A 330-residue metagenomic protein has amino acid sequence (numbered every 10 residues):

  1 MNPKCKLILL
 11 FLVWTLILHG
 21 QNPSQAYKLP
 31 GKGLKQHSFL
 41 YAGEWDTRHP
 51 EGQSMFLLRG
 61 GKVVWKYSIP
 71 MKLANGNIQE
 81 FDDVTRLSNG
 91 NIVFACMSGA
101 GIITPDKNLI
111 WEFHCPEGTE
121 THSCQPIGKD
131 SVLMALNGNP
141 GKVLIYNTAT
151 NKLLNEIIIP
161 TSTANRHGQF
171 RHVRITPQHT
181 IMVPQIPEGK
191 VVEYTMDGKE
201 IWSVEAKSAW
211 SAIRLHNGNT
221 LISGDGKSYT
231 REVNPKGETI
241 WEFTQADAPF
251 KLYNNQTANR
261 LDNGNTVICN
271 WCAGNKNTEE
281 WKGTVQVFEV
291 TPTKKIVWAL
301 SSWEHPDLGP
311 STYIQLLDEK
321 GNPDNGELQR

Functional and structural regions predicted by a protein language model:
M1-S24: Bacterial Sec-dependent N-terminal signal peptides
Q21-R330: Histidine-/acidic-rich catalytic cores in large beta-rich domains
